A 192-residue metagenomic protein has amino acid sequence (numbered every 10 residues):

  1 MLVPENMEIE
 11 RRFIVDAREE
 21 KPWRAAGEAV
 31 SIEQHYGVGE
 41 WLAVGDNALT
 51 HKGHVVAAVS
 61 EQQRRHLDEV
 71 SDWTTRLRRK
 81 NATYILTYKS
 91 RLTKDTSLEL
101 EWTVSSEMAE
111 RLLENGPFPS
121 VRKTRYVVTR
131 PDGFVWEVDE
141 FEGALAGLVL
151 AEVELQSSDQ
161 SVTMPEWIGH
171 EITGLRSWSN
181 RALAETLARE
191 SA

Functional and structural regions predicted by a protein language model:
M1-A192: Phosphate-end processing signature that detects enzymes handling 5′-triphosphorylated RNA and polyphosphate
